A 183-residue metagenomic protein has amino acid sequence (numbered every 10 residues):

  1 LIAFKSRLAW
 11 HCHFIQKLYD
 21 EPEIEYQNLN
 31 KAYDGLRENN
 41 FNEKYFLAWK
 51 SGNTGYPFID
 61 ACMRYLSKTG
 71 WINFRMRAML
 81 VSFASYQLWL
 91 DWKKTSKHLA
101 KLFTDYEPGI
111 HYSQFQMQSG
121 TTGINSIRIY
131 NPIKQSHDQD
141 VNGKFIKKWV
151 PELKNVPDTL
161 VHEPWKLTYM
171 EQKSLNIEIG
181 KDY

Functional and structural regions predicted by a protein language model:
L1-Y183: C-terminal catalytic domain of photolyase/cryptochrome flavoproteins, centering on the FAD-binding pocket
